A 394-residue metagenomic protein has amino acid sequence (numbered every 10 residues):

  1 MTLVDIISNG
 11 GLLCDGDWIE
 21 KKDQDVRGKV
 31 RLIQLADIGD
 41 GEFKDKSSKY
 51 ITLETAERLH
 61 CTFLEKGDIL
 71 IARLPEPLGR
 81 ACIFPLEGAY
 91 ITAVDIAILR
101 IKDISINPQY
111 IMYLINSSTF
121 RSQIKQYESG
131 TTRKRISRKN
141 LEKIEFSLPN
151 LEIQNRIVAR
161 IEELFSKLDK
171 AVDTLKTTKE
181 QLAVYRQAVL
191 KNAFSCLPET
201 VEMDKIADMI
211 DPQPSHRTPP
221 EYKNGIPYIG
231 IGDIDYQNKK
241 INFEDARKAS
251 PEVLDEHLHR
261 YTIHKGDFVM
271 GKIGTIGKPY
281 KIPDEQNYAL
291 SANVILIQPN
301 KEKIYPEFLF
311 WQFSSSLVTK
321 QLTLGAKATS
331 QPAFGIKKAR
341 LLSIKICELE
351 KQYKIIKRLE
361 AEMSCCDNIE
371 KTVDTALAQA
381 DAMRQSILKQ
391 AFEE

Functional and structural regions predicted by a protein language model:
M1-G16, K143-V158, E163-K167, T177-V184 (+4 more regions): Non-catalytic DNA-recognition/assembly elements of restriction-modification systems
M1-G41, T55-L59, L78, V201-K240 (+3 more regions): Low-complexity, Lys/Gly-biased intrinsically disordered segments
E20-V30, E42-L53, C61-L64, C82-V94 (+8 more regions): Short, surface-exposed loop/turn microsegments at beta-strand edges and helix-strand junctions
I38-I51, I69-A72, E76-A93, Q109 (+6 more regions): Short, ligand-facing micro-motifs at secondary-structure edges
R58, P85, G130, H216 (+2 more regions): Short, solvent-exposed loop/turn positions at domain surfaces that link secondary-structure elements or cap domain
L74, A89-A97, I106-Q109, S129-E152 (+5 more regions): A short glycine-rich beta-alpha junction/loop motif
